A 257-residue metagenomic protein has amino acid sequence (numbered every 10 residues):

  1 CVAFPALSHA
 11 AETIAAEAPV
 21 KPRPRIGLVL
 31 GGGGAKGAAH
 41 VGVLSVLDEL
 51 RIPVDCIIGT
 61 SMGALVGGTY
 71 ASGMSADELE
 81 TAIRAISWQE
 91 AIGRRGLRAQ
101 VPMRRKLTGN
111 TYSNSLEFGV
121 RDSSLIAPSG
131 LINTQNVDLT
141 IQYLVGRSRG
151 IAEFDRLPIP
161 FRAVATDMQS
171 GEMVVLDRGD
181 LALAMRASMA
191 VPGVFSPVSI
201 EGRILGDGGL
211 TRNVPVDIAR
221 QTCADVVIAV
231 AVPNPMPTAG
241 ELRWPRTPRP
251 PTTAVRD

Functional and structural regions predicted by a protein language model:
C1-A6: Bacterial N-terminal signal peptides
L7-T60, G68-D257: Patatin-like phospholipase
